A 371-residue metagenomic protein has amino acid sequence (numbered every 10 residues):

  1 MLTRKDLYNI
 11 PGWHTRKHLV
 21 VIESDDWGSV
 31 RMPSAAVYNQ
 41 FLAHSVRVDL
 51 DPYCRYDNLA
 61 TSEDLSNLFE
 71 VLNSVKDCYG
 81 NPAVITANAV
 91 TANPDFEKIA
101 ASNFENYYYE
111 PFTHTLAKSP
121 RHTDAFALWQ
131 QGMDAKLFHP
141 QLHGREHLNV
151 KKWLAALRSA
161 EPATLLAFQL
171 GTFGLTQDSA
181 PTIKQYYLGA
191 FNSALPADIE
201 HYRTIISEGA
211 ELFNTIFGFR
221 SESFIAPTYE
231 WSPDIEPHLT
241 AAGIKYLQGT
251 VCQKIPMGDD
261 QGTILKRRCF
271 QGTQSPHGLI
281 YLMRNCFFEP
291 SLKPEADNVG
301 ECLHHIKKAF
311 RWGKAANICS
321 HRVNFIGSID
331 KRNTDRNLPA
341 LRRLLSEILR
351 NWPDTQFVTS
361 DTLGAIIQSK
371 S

Functional and structural regions predicted by a protein language model:
M1-V21, W27, L116-R121, L128 (+5 more regions): Active-site-adjacent pocket scaffolds in enzyme catalytic domains
L2-K151, A226-P227: Active-site beta->alpha N-cap acidic-glycine motif
L2-K5, G12-T15, A241-I264, A315-S371: C-terminal domain-boundary segment and adjacent tail
S29-M32, N93-I99, L148-W153, W231-I235 (+3 more regions): Short catalytic/ligand-binding loop motif for oxyanion handling, primarily in non-cytosolic enzymes, centered on
R31-A60, E105-H114, A156-A194, G327-K331 (+1 more regions): A solvent-exposed, charged loop/short amphipathic helix patch at secondary-structure junctions
R55-L72, T115-A127, Y202-E208, A296-L303 (+1 more regions): Well-ordered, non-membrane alpha-helical segments in soluble/globular domains
K76-P82, N214-E222, R350-F357: Surface-exposed helix-capping loop/turn segments at secondary-structure junctions
A83-A92, G144-N149, L157, Y187-S193 (+2 more regions): Acidic carboxylate-rich catalytic motifs and surrounding loops in phosphoryl-/glycosyl-chemistry enzymes
